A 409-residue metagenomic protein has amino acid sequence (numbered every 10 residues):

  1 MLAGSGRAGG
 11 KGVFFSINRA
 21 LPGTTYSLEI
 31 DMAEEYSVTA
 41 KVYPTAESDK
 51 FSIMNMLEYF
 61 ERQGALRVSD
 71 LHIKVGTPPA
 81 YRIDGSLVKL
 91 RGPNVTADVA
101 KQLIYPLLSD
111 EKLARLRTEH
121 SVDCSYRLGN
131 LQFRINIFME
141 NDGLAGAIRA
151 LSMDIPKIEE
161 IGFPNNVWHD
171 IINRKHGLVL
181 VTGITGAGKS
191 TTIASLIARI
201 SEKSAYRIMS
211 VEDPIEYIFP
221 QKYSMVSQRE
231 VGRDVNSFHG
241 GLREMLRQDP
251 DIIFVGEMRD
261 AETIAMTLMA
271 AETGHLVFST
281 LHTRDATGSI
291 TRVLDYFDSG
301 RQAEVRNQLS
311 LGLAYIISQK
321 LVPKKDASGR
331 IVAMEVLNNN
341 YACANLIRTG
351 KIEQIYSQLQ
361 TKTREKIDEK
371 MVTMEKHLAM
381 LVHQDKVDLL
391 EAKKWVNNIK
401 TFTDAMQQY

Functional and structural regions predicted by a protein language model:
L2, F14, A33-E34: The identity of the second residue at the extreme N-terminus of proteins
L2-R7, I17: Ser/Thr/Pro/Gly-rich low-complexity, intrinsically disordered segments
R7, L21-Y26: N-terminal amphipathic/hydrophobic targeting modules at extreme N-termini, encompassing cleavable Sec/SRP-type signal
F14-F15, Y26: Aromatic (phenylalanine/tyrosine) cluster motif
I30-Y409: Short, flexible helix-loop junctions that flank or precede catalytic/ligand sites
